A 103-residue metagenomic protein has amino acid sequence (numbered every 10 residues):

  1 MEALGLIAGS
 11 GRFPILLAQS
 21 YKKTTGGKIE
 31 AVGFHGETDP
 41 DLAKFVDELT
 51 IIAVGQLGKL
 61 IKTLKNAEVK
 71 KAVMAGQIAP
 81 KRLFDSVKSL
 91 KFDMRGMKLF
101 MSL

Functional and structural regions predicted by a protein language model:
E2, D47, K70: Conserved acidic residues
E2-F34: N-terminal basic/disordered segments at the start of proteins
G5, E30-V32, T50-I51, A72-M74: Short, conserved beta-strand segments within well-ordered enzyme catalytic domains that often line or immediately flank
A8, R12-L16, I52-K59, A67: Conserved active-site and cofactor/substrate-binding residues in soluble primary-metabolism enzymes
L16-L17, D41, L83-D85: Short glycine-/acidic-enriched loop or helix-start segments at secondary-structure transitions that form or flank
G33-V54: N-terminal beta-loop-helix "entrance" segment that forms/cooperates in small-molecule cofactor or anionic ligand
L57-L103: N-terminal glycine-rich phosphate/adenylate-binding segment common to multiple enzyme folds
